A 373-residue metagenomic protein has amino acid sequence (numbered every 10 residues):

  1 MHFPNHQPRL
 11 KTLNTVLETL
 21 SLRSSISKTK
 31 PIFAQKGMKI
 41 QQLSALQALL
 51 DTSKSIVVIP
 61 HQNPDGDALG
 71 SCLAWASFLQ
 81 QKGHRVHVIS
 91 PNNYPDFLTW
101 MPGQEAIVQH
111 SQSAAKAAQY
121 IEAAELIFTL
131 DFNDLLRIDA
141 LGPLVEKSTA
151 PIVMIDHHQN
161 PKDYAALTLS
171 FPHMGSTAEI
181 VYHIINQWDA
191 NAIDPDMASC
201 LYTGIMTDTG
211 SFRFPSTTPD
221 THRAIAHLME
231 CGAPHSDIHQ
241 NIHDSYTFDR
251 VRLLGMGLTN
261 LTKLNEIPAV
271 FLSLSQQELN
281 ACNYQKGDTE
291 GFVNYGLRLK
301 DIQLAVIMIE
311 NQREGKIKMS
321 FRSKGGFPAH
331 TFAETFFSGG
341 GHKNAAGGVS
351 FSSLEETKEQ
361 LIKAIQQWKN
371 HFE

Functional and structural regions predicted by a protein language model:
F3-Q7, L22: Short hydrophobic targeting helices and cationic amphipathic motifs that mediate membrane/organellar targeting
V16-E18, A34: Acidic, Ala/Val/Gly-enriched low-complexity intrinsically disordered segments
S21-S27: Serine residues within intrinsically disordered or low-complexity segments
F33-Q62, G70-P102, A117-A118, E122-L126 (+1 more regions): Hydrophobic helix-and-loop "lid/oligomerization" segment in the mid-to-C-terminal part of catalytic domains
N63-P64, F132-L135, H158-N160, Q276-Q277 (+1 more regions): Short glycine-rich anion-binding loops that position phosphate/pyrophosphate groups of nucleotides and phosphorylated
G66-C72, L135-D139: Short glycine/serine/threonine-rich phosphate/pyrophosphate-binding segments that cradle anionic phosphate groups
Q109-L167: Active-site cofactor/cluster-binding pocket
I155-A224: Short alpha-helices
